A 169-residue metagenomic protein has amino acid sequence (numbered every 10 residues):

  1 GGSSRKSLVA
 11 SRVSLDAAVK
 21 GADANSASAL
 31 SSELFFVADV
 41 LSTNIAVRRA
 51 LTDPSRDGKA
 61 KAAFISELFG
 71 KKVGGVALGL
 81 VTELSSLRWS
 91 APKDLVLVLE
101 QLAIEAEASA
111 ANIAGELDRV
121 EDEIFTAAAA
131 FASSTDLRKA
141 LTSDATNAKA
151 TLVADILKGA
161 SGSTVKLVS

Functional and structural regions predicted by a protein language model:
G1-S169: Elongated, mostly alpha-helical coiled-coil "stalk/stator" tethers of large membrane protein machines
